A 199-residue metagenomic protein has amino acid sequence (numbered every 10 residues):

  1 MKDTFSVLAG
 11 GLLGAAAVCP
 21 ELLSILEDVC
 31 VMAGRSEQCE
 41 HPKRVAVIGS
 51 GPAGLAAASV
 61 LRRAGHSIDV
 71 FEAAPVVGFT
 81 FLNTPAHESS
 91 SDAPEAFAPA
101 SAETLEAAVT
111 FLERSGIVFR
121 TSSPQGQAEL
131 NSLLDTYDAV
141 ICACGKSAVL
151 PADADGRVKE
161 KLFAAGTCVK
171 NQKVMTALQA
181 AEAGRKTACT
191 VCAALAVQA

Functional and structural regions predicted by a protein language model:
K2-A16, P20-A199: Residues forming the flavin
